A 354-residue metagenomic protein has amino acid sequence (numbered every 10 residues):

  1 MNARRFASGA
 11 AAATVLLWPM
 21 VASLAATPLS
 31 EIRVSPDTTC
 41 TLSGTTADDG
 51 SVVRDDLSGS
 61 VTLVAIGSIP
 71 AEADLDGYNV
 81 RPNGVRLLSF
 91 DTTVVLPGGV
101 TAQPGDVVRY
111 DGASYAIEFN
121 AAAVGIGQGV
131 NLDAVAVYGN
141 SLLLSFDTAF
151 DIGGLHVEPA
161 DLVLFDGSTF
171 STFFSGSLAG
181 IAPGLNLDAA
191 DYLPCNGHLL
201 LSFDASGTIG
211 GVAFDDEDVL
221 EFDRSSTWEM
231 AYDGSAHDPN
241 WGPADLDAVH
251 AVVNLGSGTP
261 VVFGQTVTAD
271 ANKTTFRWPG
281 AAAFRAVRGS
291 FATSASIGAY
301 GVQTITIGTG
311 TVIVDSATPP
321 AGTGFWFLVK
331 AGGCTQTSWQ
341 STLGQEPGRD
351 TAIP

Functional and structural regions predicted by a protein language model:
M1-T27: Sec-dependent, cleavable N-terminal signal peptides
A25-L255: Sequence/structural signature of beta-propeller domains
T41, P279, V302, G333-T335: Sequence contexts marking disulfide-bonded cysteines in secreted/extracellular proteins
R81, L193-P194, R277-G280, T318-T323: Extracellular/periplasmic catalytic domains that process cell-envelope and extracellular macromolecules
F119, F174, Y232, P279 (+3 more regions): Residue-level detector of conserved, well-ordered beta-strand and adjacent loop positions that form binding/recognition
L255-A282, T335-P354: Pro/Thr/Ser/Gly-rich low-complexity, intrinsically disordered linker/stalk tracts
A282-V287, T318-W339: Beta-strand-rich modules
R285-G322: Recognizes extended acidic, P/S/T-rich segments that occur within or adjacent to Ig-like beta-sandwich modules
